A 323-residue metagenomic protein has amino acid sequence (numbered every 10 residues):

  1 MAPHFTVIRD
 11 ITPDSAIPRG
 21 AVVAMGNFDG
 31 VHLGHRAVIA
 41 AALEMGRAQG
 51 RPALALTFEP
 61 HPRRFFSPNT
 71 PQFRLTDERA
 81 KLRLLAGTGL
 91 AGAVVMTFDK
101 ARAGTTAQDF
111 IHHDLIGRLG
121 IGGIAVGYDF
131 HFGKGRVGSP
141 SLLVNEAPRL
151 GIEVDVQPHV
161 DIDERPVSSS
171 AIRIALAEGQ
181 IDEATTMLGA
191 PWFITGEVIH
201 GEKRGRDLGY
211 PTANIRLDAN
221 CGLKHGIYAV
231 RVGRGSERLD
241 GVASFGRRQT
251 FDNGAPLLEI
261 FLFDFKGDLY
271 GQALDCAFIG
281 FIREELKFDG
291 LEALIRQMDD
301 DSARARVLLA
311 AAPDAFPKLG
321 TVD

Functional and structural regions predicted by a protein language model:
M1-V22: Positively charged, low-complexity intrinsically disordered leader regions
P18-M25, L33-G92: Active-site rim/loop-helix segments in enzyme catalytic domains that contact anionic ligands
H32, L85, I124, A184 (+2 more regions): Residue-level signal for inorganic ion chemistry
F58, F98, H159: Cofactor-binding loop segments of dinucleotide-utilizing enzymes, especially the Rossmann-like FAD- and NAD(P)+-binding
R64-Y128, F132-L150: N-terminal Rossmann-like or analogous alpha/beta NTP/dinucleotide-binding catalytic cores that position adenine
S139, V144-G246, V322-D323: Glycine-rich, Lys/Arg-enriched anion-binding loops that position phosphate/diphosphate groups for phosphoryl
G201-D323: Phosphate/ribose-recognition catalytic cores of enzymes acting on nucleotide-derived substrates
